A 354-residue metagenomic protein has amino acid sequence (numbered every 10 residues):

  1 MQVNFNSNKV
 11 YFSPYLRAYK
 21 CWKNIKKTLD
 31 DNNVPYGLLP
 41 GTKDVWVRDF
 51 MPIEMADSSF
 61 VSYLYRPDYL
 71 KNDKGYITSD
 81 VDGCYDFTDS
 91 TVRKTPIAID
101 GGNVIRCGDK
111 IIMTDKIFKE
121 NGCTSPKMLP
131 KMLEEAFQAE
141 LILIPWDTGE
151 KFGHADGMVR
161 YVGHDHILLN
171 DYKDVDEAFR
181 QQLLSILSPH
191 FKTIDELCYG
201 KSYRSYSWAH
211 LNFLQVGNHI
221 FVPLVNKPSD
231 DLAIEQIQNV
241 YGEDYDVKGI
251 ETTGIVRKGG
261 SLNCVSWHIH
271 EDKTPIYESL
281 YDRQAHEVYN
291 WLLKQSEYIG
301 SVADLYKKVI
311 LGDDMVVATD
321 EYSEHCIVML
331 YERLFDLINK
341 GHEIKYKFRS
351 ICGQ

Functional and structural regions predicted by a protein language model:
M1-L280: The feature marks the mature, well-folded catalytic cores of soluble enzymes
T28, Q284-W291, S301, L305-K308 (+4 more regions): Charge-rich, solvent-exposed alpha-helical interaction surfaces
Y36, L141, V317, I344-Y346: Residue-level detector of short coil/turn "hinge" positions at structural boundaries
Q181, F191, V288, Y306 (+1 more regions): Compositionally biased non-globular segments, especially hydrophobic aliphatic-rich helices of signal peptides
S296-A303, M315-V317: Charged, low-complexity interaction regions
V309-F335: Acidic, low-complexity, intrinsically disordered interaction modules
